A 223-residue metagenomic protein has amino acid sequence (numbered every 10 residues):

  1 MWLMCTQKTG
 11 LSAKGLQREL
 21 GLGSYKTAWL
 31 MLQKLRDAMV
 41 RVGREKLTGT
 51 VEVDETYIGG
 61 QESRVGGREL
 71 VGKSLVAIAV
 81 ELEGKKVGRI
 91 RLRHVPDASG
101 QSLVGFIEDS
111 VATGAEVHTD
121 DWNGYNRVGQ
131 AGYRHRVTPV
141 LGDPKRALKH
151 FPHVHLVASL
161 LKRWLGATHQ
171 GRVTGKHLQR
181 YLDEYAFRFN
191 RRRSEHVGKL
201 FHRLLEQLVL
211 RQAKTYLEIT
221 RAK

Functional and structural regions predicted by a protein language model:
M1-K223: Residue-level recognition of single "structural anchor" positions that define or cap local secondary structure
